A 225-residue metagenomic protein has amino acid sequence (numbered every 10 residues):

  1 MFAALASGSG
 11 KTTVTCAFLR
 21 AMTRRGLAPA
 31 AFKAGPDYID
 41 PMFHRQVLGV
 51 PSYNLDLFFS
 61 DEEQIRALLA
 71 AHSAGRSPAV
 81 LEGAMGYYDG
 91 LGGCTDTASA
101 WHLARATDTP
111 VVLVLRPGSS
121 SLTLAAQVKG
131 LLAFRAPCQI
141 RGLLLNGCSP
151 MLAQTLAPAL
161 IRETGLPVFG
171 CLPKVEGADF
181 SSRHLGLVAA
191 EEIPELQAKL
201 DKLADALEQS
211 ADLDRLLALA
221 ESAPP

Functional and structural regions predicted by a protein language model:
A3-T13, L19-T107, L115-G142, P150-T155: ATP-dependent carboxylate-amine ligase catalytic core
V111-V114, F169-C171: Short hydrophobic alpha-helical runs that function as membrane-insertion/retention elements
S121-P225: Internal gly/pro-rich beta-alpha loop/helix module that stabilizes soluble enzyme cofactors or their anionic handles
